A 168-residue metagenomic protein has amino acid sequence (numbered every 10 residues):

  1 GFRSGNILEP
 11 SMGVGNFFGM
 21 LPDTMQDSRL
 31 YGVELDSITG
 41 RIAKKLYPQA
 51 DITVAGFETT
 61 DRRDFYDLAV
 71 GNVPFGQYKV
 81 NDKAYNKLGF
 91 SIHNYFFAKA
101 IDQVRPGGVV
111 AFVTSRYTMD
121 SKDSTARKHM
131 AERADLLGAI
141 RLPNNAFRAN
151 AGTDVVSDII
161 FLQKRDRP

Functional and structural regions predicted by a protein language model:
G1-D23, G32, A43, A55-A84 (+3 more regions): Conserved proline-anchored active-site loop of SAM-dependent methyltransferases that bridges a beta-strand
R29, A50-D51, D135-G138: Conserved beta-strand segments of alpha/beta enzyme cores
V33-S37, G89-R148, V155-F161: Conserved Class I SAM-dependent methyltransferase catalytic core
R41-D51: Short, conserved SAM-binding/catalytic segment of Class I S-adenosyl-L-methionine-dependent methyltransferases
T53-G56, I140: Short loop/edge segments at beta-strand edges and connector loops that shape dinucleotide/nucleotide cofactor-binding
E58-R62, N144-A149: A short acidic, often aromatic-flanked loop/helix-cap motif at beta-alpha or helix-coil junctions that lines enzyme
R63-D64, T153-V156: A short, glycine/Asx- and small/polar-enriched loop/turn that sits immediately N-terminal to a beta-strand
L162-P168: C-terminal lobe and adjacent flexible extensions of AdoMet/dcAdoMet transferase-like proteins
